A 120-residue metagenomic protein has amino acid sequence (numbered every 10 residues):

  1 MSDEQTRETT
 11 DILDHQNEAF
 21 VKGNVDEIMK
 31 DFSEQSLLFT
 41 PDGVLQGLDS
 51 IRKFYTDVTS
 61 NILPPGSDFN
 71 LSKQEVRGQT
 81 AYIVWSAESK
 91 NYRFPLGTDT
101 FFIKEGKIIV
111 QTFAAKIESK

Functional and structural regions predicted by a protein language model:
M1-K30, E34: Short, low-complexity N-terminal intrinsically disordered segments enriched in polar/charged residues
M1-Q5, V21, F39-P41, R52-K120: A beta-strand edge to alpha-helix "cap/lid" segment located at domain peripheries
T10, D14, D49-T56: Generic alpha-helical structural signal
